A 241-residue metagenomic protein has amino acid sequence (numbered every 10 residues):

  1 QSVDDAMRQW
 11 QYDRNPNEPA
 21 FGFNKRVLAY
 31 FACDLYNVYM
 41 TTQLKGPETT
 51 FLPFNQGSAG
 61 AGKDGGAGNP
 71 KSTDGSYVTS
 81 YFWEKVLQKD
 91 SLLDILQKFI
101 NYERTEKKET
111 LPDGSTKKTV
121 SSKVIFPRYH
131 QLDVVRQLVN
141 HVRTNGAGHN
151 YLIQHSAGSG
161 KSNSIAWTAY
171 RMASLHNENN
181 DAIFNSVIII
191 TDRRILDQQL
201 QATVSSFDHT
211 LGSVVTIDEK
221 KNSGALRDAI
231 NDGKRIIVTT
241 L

Functional and structural regions predicted by a protein language model:
Q1-S186, I195, Q199-T210: ATP-dependent helicase/translocase motor core
Y102, V238-L241: Short, intrinsically disordered, charge-balanced linker/junction segments flanking boundaries in proteins
L211-I217: Acidic/polar loop patches that form or flank catalytic/metal-binding clefts of enzymes that bind anionic ligands
K220-I237: Conserved motor-coupling elements within RecA-like helicase/translocase cores
